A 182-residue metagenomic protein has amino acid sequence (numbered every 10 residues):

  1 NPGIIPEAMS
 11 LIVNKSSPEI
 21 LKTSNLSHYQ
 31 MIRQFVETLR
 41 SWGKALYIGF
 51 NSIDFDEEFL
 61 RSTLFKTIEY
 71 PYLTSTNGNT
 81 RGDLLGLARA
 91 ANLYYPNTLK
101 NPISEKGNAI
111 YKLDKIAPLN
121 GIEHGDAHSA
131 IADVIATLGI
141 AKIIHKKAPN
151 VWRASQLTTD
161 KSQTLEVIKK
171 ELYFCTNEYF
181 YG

Functional and structural regions predicted by a protein language model:
N1-P18, T38-N150, S155: Metal-dependent phosphoesterase core characteristic of DEDDh/y 3'-5' exonuclease domains
N14-I32: Metal-dependent phosphoesterase signature
H28-W42: Short, basic/hydrophobic alpha-helical segments
K142-G182: Acidic two-metal-ion nuclease catalytic site recognized across multiple nuclease folds, prominently DnaQ/RNase D-T
